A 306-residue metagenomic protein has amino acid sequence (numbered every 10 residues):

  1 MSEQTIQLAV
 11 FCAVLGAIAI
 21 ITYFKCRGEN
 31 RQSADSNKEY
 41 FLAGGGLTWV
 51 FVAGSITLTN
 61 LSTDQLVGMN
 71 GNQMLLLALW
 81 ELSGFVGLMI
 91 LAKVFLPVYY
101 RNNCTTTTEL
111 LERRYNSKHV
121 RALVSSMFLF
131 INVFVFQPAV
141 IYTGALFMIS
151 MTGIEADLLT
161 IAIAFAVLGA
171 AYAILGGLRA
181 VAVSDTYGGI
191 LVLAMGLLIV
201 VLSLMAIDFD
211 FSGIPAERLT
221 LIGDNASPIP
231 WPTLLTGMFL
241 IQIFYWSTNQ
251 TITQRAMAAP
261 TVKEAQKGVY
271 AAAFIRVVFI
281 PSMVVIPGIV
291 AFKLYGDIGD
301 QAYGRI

Functional and structural regions predicted by a protein language model:
M1-E3, N72, S117-K118, L123-S126 (+3 more regions): Inter-helical loop and helix-membrane interface segments of multi-pass membrane transporters/permeases
M1-L66, G176, G189, M195-V201: Membrane-interface "cap" regions at the ends of multi-pass membrane proteins
S2-R27, A34, N70-E109, V192 (+1 more regions): Extracellular loop-to-transmembrane helix junctions
L15, T59-N60, G84-L88, F128-L129 (+4 more regions): Residue-level recognition of pore/gate-forming positions within transmembrane alpha-helices of multi-pass
I18-E29, V133-Q137, I141, A145-T160 (+5 more regions): Hydrophobic alpha-helical segments and their helix-loop junctions in multi-pass secondary transporters
K38-C104, G237-Y245, I252-G299, G304-I306: Membrane-interface helix-loop-helix modules in multi-pass membrane proteins
A78-I174, G237-Y245: Helix-loop-helix module between adjacent transmembrane segments
